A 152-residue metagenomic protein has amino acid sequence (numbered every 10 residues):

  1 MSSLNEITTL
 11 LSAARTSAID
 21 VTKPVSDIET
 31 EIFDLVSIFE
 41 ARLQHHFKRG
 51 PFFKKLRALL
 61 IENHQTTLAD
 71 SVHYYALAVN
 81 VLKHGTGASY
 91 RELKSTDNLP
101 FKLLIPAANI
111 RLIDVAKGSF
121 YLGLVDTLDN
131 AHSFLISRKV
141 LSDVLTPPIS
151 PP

Functional and structural regions predicted by a protein language model:
M1-L59, H64-L103, A108-P152: Amphipathic alpha-helical interface elements
